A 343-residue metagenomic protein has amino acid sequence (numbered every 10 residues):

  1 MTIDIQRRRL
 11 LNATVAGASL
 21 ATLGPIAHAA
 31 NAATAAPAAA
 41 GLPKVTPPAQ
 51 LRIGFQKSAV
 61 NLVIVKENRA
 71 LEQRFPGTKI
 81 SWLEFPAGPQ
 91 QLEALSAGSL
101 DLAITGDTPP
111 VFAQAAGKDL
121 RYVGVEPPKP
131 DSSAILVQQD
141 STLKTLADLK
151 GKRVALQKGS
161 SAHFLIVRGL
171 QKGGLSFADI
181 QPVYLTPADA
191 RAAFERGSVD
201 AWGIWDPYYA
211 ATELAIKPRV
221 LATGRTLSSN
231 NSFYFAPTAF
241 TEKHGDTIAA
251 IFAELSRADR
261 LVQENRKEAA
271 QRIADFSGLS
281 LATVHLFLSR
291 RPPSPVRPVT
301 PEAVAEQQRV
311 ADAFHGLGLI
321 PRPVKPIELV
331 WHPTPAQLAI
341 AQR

Functional and structural regions predicted by a protein language model:
T2-A18: N-terminal secretory signal peptides and thylakoid transit peptides that target proteins across membranes
A21-A29: C-terminal segment of classical bacterial N-terminal signal peptides
A33-S176, Q181-Y184, D200-D206, L221 (+1 more regions): Short, glycine-/small- and polar/acidic-enriched structural segments that line small-molecule recognition paths
V60, E84, G88, P128 (+9 more regions): Solvent-exposed, acidic/flexible segments
R69, Q73, E93, A97 (+13 more regions): Solvent-exposed, polar/charged alpha-helical surfaces in well-ordered, non-transmembrane soluble domains, broadly
T108, S141, A188-F276: Pocket-lining segment of extracytoplasmic ligand-binding domains
K243-P321: Secondary-structure end/capping motifs
D312-R343: Conserved C-terminal helix/tail region of periplasmic/extracytoplasmic solute-binding proteins
